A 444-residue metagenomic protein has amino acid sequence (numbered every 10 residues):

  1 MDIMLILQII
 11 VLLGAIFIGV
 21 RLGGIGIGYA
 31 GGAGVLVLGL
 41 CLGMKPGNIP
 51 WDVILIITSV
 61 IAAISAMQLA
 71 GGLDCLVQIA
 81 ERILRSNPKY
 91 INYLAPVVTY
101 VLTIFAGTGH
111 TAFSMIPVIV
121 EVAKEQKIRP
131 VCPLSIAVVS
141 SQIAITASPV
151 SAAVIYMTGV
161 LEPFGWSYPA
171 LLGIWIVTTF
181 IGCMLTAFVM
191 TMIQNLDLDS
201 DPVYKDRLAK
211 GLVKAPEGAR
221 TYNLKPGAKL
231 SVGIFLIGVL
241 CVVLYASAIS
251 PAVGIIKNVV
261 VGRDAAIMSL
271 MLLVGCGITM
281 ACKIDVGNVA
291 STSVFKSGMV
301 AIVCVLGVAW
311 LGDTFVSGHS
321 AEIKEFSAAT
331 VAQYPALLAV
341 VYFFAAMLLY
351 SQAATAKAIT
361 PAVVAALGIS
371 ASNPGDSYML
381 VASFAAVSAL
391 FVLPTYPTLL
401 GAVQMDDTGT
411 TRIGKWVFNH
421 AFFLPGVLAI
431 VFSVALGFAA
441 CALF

Functional and structural regions predicted by a protein language model:
M1-I64, P202-T314, L424-F444: Hydrophobic transmembrane alpha-helices of multi-pass small-molecule transporters
I18-V20, A30-A33, G39, M44-I128 (+2 more regions): Membrane-embedded alpha-helical segments and adjacent helix-loop junctions characteristic of multi-pass solute
V20, G24, G43, G47 (+10 more regions): Transmembrane helix-loop junctions in multipass membrane proteins, especially transporters and channels
G31-L36, T398-Q404: Pore- and pathway-forming membrane helices of multi-pass small-molecule/ion transporters and channels
D52-I61, G173-T186, N258-M271, M379-L393: Alpha-helical transmembrane segments
V120-S231, N373-A386, G401-F444: Membrane-core helix-loop-helix motifs of multi-pass transport proteins
T158-E162, V253-N258, K324-V331: Membrane-interfacial helical/loop segments at transmembrane boundaries in membrane proteins
E162-G165, S250-V260, L367-Y378: Intrinsically disordered, low-complexity coil segments
